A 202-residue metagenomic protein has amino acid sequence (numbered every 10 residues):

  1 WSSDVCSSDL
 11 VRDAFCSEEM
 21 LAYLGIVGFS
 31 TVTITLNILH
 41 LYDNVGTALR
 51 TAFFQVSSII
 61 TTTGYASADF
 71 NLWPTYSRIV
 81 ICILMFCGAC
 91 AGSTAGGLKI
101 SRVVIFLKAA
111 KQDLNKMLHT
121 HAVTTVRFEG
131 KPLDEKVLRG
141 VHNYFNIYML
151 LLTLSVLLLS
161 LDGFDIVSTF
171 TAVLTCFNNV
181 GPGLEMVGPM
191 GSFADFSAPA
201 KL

Functional and structural regions predicted by a protein language model:
S3-L202: Membrane-proximal intracellular helices of multi-pass ion channels
